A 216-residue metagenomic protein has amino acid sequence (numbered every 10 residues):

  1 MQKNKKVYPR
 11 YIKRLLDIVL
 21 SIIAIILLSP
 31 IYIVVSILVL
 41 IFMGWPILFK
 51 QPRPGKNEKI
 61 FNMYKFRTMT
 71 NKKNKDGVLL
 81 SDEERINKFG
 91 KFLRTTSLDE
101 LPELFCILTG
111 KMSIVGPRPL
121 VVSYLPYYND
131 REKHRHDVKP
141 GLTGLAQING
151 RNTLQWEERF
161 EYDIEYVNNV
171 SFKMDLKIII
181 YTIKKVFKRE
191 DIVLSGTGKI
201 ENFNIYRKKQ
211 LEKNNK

Functional and structural regions predicted by a protein language model:
M1-I12, E157-K173: Compositionally biased, charge-rich terminal segments
Q2-N71, I178-K216: A hydrophobic, helix-centered structural microdomain
R10, R14, F61, E84-N87 (+4 more regions): Generic recognition of short, well-ordered alpha-helical interface segments
S21, S36, F49, N87-K91 (+2 more regions): Positions in alpha-helical segments
V35, F49-K50, V78, V115-P117 (+3 more regions): Short, hydrophobic secondary-structure boundary micro-motifs
F49-R85, T143-E161: Short, glycine-rich, amphipathic interfacial segments at transmembrane boundaries or analogous
D82-K139, I179-T182: A short, structured surface patch at a secondary-structure boundary
I148-T153, Y162, N168-V170, I179-K184: Soluble extracytoplasmic domains of inner/organellar membrane proteins
